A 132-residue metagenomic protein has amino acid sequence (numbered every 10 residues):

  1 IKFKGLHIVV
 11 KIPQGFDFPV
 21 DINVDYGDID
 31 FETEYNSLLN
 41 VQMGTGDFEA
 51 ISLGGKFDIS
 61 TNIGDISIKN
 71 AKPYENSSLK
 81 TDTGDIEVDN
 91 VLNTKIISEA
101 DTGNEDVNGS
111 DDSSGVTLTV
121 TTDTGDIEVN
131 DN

Functional and structural regions predicted by a protein language model:
K4-I8, T83: Extracellular beta-strand/beta-solenoid scaffold signature
H7-P13, P19, I29-T33, L38 (+1 more regions): Short linear S-[DN]-x-LW-Φ motif typified by the pepsin-like aspartic protease active-site region
Q14-G15, L92: Short domain-boundary/entry signatures in modular proteins, especially in secreted/extracellular architectures
G15-F16, S114: Short flexible coil/turn linkers enriched for glycine and charged/polar residues that connect secondary-structure
D17-V20, N76: Short, hydrophobic/aromatic-rich segments at coil-to-beta transitions
P19-N62, S67: Right-handed parallel beta-helix
I51-S52, K56-N132: Short, surface-exposed interaction patches in beta-rich subdomains that mediate adhesion/assembly near membranes
